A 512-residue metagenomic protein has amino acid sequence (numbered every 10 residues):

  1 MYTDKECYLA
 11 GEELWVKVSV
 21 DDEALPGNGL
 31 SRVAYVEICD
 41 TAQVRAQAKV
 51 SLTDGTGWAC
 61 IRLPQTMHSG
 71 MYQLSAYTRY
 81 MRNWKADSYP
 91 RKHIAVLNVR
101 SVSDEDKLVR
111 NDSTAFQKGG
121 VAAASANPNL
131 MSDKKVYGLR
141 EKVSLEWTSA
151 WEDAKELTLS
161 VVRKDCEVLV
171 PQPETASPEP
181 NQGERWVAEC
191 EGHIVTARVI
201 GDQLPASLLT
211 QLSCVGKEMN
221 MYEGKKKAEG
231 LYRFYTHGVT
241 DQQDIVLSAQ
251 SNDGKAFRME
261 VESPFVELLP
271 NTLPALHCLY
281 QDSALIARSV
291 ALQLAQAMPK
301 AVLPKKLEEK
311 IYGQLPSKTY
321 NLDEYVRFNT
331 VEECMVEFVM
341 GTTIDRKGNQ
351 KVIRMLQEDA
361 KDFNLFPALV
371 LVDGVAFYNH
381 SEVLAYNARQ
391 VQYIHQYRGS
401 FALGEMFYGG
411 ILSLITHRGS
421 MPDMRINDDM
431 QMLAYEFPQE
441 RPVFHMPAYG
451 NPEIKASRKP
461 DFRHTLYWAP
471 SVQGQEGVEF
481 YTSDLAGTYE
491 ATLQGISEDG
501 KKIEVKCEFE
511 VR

Functional and structural regions predicted by a protein language model:
Y2, A46, M131, H380-E382: Short, solvent-exposed loop/turn positions at domain surfaces that link secondary-structure elements or cap domain
T3, D40, G216, V372-D373: Structural motif
K5-L9, G29, P64-S69, T78-T343 (+4 more regions): Surface-exposed, low-complexity/disordered segments and acidic/polar micro-motifs at processing/linker regions
E13-W15, S51, G57-P64, Y72: Ligand-binding face of N-terminal immunoglobulin V-set domains in extracellular IgSF glycoproteins
S19-P26, V199: Short amphipathic, basic-aromatic surface patches that mediate peripheral association with negatively charged
Y35-C39, T158-S160, Q211-S213, L369-L371 (+1 more regions): Beta-strand signatures of extracellular beta-sandwich domains
R354-Y397: Periplasmic plug
